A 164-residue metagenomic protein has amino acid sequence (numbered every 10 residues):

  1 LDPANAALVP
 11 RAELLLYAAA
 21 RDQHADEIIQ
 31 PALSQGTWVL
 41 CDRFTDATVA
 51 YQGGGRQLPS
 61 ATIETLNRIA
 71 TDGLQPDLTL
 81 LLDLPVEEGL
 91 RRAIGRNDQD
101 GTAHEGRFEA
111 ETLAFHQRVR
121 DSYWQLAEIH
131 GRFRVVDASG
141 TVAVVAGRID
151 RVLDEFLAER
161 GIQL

Functional and structural regions predicted by a protein language model:
L1-T71: ATP-dependent small-molecule kinase phosphotransfer cores that center on conserved nucleotide phosphate-binding segments
A20, F44, L84-P85, G140-T141: Short beta->alpha linker loops
D22, D26, R43, D77 (+2 more regions): Alpha-helix boundary/capping detector
P31, V39, D77, E159-L164: Short, polar/charged, Gly/Pro-enriched helix-capping and turn/loop motifs at alpha-helix termini and inter-helix linkers
S34-Q35, L74-P76, I129: Short loop/turn elements that form and flank the Walker-type P-loop nucleotide-binding site in RecA-like NTPase cores
L40, L78-L80, R134-V136: Hydrophobic/aromatic beta-strand patches that form the interior of the parallel beta-sheet core in alpha/beta enzyme
T48-R120: A glycine- and Lys/Arg-enriched "phosphate-lid" helix/loop adjacent to the NTP-binding pocket of small-molecule kinases
E87-L164: NTP-dependent small-molecule kinase module
